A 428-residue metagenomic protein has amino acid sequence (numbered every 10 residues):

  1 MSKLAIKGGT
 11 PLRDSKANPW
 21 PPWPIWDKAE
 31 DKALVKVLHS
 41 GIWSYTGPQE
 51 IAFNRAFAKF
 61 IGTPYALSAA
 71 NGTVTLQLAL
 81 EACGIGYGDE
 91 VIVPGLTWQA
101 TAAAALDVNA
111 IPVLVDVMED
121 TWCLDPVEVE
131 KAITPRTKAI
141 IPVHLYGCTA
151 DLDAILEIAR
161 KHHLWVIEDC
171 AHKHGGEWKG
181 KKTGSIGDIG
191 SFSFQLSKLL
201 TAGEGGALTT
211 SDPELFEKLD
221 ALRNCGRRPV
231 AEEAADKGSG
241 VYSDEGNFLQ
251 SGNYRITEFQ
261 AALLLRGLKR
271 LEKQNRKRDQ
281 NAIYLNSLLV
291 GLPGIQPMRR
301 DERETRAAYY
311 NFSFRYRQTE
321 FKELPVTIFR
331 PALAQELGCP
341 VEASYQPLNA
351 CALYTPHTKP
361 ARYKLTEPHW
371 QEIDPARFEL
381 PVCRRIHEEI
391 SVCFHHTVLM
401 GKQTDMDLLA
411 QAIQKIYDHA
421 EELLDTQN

Functional and structural regions predicted by a protein language model:
M1-W43, E245, C393-H395: N-terminal "arm"/small-domain region of PLP-dependent enzymes with the aminotransferase-like
A33-L34, F57, T75, V91 (+16 more regions): Generic structural signal for small/hydrophobic residues in well-ordered secondary structure, especially within
I42-E90, A104-L106, L114-D116, K181: Phosphate-binding glycine-rich loop
E81, I85-C170, E177: PLP-dependent aminotransferase-like
I133, L156-W165, A207-R227, L324 (+1 more regions): Basic phosphate/pyrophosphate-binding loop/patch that engages nucleotide-derived ligands
K173-K179, I186-N311: Active-site region of PLP-dependent enzymes
M298-R377: Conserved PLP-binding catalytic core of the aspartate aminotransferase-like
K322, P356-N428: PLP-dependent enzyme catalytic core of the Aspartate aminotransferase-like
